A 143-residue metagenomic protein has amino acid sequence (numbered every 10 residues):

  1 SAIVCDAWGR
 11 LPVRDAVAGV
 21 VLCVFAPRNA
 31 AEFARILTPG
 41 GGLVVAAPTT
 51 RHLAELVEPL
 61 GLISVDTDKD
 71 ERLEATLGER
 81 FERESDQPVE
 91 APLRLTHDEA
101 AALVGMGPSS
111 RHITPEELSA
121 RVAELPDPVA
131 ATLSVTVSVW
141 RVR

Functional and structural regions predicted by a protein language model:
C5-R10, A26-P27: Conserved SAM/SAH-binding loop
G9-V21: A short acidic, Gly/Pro-enriched loop at the edge of an enzyme's catalytic core that lines a small-molecule cofactor
L11, N29-A31, L53: Short, well-ordered alpha-helical microsegments
V20, F25-R28: Short catalytic micro-motifs in class I SAM-dependent methyltransferases
R28-V44: A short glycine-rich, Lys/Arg-flanked "PGG" loop and its adjoining helix->strand segment in the class I
G42-A75: Conserved class I S-adenosyl-L-methionine
V65-E99: Active-site capping/gating segments
Q87-R143: Conserved Class I S-adenosyl-L-methionine
